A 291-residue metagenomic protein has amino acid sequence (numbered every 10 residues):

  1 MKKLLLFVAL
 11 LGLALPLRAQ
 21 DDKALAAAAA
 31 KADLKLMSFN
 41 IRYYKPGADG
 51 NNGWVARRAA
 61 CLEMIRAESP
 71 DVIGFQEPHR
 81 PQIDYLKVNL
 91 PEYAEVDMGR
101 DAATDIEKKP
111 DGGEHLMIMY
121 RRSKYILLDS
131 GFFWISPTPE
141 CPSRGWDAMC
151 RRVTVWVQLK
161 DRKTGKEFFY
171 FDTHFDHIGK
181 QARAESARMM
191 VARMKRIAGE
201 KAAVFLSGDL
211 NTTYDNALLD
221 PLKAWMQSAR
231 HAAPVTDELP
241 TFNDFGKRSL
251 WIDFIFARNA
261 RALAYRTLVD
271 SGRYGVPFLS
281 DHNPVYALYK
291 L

Functional and structural regions predicted by a protein language model:
M1-L25: Bacterial Sec-dependent N-terminal signal peptides
L17-L90, R100-G113, R188, L291: N-terminal, active-site-proximal structural segment of metallo-dependent hydrolase catalytic domains
D21-A26, K124, Q181, E185 (+2 more regions): Metal-dependent phosphoester-hydrolase catalytic domains
L25-A28, Q76-E167, T267-V269: Structured beta-strand-rich core segments of catalytic domains in phosphoester-bond hydrolases
L34-I41, C61-L86, M119, V157 (+5 more regions): Active-site beta-strand/loop signature of hydrolases that rely on acidic residues for catalysis
M37-R42, F75-H79, M98-D101, R121-R122 (+7 more regions): Active-site-proximal beta-strand/loop segments in catalytic clefts of secreted hydrolases
K45-G50, I135-W146, T173-Q181: Surface-exposed cleft-lining segments at the edges of enzyme active sites
G53-A60, P78, D111, A148-R152 (+4 more regions): Soluble or luminal CAZymes and related metallo-dependent hydrolases
